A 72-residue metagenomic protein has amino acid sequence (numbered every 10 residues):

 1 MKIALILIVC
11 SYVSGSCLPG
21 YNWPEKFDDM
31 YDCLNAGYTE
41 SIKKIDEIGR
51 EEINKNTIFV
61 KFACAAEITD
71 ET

Functional and structural regions predicted by a protein language model:
M1-N22: Short aromatic-glycine-(Arg/Gly/Cys) micro-motifs in beta-strand/loop hairpins
G15, D32, I53-N54: Alpha-helix boundary/interfacial micro-motifs
L18-D32: A short, exposed loop/beta-hairpin motif centered on an aromatic-Gly-Thr core
D29, A36-S41: Short, well-ordered alpha-helical segments
T39-T72: Short, mixed-charge low-complexity intrinsically disordered segments
